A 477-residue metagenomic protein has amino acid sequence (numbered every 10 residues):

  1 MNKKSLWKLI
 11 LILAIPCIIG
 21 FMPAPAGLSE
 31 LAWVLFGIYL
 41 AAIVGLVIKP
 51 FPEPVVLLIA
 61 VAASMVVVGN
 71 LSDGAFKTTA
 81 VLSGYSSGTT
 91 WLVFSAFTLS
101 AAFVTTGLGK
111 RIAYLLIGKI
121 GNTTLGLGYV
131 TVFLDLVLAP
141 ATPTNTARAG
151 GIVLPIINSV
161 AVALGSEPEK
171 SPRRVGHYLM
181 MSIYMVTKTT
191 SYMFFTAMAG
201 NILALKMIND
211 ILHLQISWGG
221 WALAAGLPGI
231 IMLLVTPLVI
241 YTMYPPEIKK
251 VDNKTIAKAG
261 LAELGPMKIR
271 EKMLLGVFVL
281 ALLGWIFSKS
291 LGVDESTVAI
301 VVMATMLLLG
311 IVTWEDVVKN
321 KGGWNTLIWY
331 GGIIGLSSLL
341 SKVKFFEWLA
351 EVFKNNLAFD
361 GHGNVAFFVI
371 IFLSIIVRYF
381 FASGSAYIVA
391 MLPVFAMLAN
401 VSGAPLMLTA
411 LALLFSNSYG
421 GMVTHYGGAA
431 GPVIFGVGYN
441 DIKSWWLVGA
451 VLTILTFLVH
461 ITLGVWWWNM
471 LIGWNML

Functional and structural regions predicted by a protein language model:
M1-M22, L108, N145-A149, L164-G265 (+1 more regions): Juxtamembrane and boundary regions of transmembrane helices in multi-pass small-molecule transporters and channels
I10, A14, I18, L40-I43 (+16 more regions): Generic alpha-helical transmembrane segments of integral inner-membrane proteins, especially permease/transport modules
I10, L35-F36, V55-L58, L125-F133 (+10 more regions): Hydrophobic alpha-helical transmembrane segments
A24, V55, I59-E167, N320 (+2 more regions): Membrane-embedded alpha-helical segments and adjacent helix-loop junctions characteristic of multi-pass solute
P25-E30, L40-I59, V81, L233 (+4 more regions): Flexible hinge motifs at transmembrane-helix junctions and intramembrane kinks/re-entrant loops in multi-pass membrane
A26-F36, S86-T98, D294-M303, N355-A366 (+1 more regions): Structural signature of hydrophobic alpha-helical transmembrane segments
V44-P52, L134-T144, Y184-F195, G284-S290 (+2 more regions): Transmembrane alpha-helix interface/packing and boundary motifs in multi-pass membrane proteins, characterized by
V93, L125-A139, S166-T190, I216-A224 (+2 more regions): Alpha-helical transmembrane segments of multi-pass membrane proteins
